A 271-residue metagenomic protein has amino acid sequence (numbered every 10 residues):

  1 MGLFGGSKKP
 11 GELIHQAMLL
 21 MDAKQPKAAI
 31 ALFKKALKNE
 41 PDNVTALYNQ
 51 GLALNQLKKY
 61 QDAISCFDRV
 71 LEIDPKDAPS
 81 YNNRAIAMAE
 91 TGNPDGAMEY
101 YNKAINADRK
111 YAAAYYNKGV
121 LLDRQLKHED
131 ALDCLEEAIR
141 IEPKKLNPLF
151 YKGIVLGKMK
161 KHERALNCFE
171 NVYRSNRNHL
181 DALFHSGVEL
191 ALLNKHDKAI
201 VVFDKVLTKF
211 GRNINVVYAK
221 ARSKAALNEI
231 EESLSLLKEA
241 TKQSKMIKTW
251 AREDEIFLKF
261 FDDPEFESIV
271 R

Functional and structural regions predicted by a protein language model:
M1-E12, K35: TPR-adjacent "capping" and linker segments in tetratricopeptide-repeat scaffold/adaptor proteins
I14-D22, T45-Q56, P79-E90, A113-R124 (+3 more regions): Conserved alpha-helical positions within TPR/SEL1-like repeat arrays
N39, I73, A107, I141 (+3 more regions): Structural marker of alpha-solenoid helical repeat scaffolds
R222, I247-S268: TPR/TPR-like alpha-solenoid helical repeat scaffolds
